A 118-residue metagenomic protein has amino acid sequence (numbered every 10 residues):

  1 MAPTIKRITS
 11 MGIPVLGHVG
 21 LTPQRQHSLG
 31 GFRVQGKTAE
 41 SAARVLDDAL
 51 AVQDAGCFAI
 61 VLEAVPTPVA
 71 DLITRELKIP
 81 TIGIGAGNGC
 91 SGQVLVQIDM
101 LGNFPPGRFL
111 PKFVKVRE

Functional and structural regions predicted by a protein language model:
M1-K112: Alpha/beta enzyme core
R117-E118: Extended ligand-binding regions for polar small-molecule ligands
